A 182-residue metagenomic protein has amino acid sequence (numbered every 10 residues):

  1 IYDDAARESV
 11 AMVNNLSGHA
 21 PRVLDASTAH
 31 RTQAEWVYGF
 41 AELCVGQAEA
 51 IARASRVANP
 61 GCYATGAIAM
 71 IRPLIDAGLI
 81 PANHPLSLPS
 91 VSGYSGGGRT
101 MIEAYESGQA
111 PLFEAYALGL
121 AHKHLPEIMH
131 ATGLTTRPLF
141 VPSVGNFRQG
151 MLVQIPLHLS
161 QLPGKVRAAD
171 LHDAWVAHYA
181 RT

Functional and structural regions predicted by a protein language model:
I1-A110, Y116-L118: N-terminal Rossmann-like NAD(P) cofactor-binding subdomain of oxidoreductases, focused on the glycine-rich
R72-T182: Active-site-lining helix/loop region of Rossmann-like oxidoreductase modules
